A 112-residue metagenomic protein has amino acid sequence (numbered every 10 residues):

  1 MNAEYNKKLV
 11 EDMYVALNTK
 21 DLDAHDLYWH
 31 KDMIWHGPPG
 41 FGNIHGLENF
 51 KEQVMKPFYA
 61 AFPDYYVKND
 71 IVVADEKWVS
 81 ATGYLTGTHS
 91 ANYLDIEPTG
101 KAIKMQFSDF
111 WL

Functional and structural regions predicted by a protein language model:
M1-K31: Short, low-complexity N-terminal intrinsically disordered segments enriched in polar/charged residues
N2, N6, G46-L47, G100: Residue-level preference for long, well-ordered alpha-helices that form the structural scaffold of enzyme catalytic
Y5, P63, K77, I103-M105: Residue-level preference for beta-strand/loop junctions
K8, Y14, D21-L22, I44-H45 (+3 more regions): Low-complexity, intrinsically disordered short segments enriched for Gly/Pro and polybasic residues
V10-E11, W35, F58, V79 (+1 more regions): Short, structured motif recognition centered on aromatic/hydrophobic residues
E11, N18, K68, D75 (+1 more regions): Activation on folded, globular domain regions of eukaryotic proteins
D26-E76, Y84, T88: A solvent-exposed, acidic/Ser-Thr-rich amphipathic alpha-helical stretch
Y84-L112: Exposed beta-sheet edge and beta->alpha loop/turn motif
